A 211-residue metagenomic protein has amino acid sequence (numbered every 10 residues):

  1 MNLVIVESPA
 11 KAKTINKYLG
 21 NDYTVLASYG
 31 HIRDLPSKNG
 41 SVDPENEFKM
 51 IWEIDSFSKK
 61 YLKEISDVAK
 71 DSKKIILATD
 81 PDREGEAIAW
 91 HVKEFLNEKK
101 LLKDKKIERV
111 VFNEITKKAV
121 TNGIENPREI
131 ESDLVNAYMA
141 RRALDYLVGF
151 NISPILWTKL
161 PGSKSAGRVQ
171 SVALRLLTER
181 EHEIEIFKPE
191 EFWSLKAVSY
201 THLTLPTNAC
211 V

Functional and structural regions predicted by a protein language model:
M1-R142, N151, L156: Intrinsically disordered, low-complexity regulatory segments
V25, K103, E108, G162 (+2 more regions): Preference for short coil/turn "hinge" residues that link or interrupt alpha-helices
A27, A197-S199: Pocket-edge structural micro-motifs
A119-K196: C-terminal or mid-to-C-terminal helical accessory/interaction module adjacent to the motor/catalytic core
T201-T207: Conserved small/polar residues in nucleotide/adenosyl-binding loops
